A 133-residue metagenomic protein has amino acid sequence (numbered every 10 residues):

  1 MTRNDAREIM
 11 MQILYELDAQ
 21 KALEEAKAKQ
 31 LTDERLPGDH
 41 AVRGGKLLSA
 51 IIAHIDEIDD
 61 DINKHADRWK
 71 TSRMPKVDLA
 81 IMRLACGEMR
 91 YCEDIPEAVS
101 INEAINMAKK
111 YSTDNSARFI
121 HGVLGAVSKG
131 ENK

Functional and structural regions predicted by a protein language model:
M1-A117, H121-K133: N-terminal interaction/assembly modules
